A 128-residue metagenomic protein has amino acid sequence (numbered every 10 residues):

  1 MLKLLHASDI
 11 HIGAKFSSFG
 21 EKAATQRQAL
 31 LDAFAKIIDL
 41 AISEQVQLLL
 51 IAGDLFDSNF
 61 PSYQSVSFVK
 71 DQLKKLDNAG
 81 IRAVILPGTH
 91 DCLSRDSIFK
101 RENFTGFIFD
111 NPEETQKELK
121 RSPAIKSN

Functional and structural regions predicted by a protein language model:
M1-F68: N-terminal active-site segment of His-dependent metallophosphoesterases
L48, N59-N128: His/Asp/Glu-rich metal-coordinating catalytic cores of metallo-dependent phosphodiesterases/hydrolases acting on
